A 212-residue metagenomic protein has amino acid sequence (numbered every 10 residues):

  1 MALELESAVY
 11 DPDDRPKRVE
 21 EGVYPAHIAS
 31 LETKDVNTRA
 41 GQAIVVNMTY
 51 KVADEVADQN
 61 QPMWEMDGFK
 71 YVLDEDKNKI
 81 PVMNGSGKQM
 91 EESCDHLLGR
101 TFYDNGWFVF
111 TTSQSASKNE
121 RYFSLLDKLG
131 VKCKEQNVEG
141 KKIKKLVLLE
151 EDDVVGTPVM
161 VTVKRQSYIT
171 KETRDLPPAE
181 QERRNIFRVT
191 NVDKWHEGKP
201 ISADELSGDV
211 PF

Functional and structural regions predicted by a protein language model:
M1-F212: Short beta-rich binding modules
